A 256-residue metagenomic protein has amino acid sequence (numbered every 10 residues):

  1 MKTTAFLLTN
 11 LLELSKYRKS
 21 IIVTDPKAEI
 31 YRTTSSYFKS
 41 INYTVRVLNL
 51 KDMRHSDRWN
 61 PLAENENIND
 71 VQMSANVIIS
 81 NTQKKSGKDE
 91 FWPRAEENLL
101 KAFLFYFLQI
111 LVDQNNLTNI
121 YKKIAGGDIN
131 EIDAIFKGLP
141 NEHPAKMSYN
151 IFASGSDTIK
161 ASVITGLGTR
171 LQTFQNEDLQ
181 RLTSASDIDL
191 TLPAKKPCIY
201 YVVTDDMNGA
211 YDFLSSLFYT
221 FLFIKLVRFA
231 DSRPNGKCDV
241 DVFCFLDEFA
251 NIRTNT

Functional and structural regions predicted by a protein language model:
M1-T256: P-loop NTPase motor domains
